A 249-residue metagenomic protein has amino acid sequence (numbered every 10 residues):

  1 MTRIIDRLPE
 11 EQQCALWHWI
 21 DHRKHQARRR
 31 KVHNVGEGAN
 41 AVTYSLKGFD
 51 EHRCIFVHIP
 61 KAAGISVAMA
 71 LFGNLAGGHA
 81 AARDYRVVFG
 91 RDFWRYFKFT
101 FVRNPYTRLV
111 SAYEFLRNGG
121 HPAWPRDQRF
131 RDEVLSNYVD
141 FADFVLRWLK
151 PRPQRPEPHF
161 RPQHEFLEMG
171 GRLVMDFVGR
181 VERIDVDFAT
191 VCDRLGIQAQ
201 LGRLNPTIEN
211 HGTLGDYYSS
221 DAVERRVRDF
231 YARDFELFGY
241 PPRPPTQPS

Functional and structural regions predicted by a protein language model:
M1-S249: Membrane-interface amphipathic segments in extracytoplasmic regions
